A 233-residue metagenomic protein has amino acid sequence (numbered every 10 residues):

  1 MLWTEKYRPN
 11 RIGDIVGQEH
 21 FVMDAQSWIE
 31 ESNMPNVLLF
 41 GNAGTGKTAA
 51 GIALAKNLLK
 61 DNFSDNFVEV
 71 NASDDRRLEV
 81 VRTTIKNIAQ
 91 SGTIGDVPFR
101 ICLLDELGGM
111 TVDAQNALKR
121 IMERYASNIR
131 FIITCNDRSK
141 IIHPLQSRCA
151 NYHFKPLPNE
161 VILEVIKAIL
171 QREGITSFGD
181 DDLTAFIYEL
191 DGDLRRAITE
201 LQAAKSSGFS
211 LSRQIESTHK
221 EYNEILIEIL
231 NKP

Functional and structural regions predicted by a protein language model:
M1-L163, K167, Q171, F178-Y188 (+5 more regions): P-loop/Walker A NTP-binding region and its immediately flanking N-terminal helices in P-loop NTPase folds
G192, I229-P233: Short helix-adjacent coil turns
